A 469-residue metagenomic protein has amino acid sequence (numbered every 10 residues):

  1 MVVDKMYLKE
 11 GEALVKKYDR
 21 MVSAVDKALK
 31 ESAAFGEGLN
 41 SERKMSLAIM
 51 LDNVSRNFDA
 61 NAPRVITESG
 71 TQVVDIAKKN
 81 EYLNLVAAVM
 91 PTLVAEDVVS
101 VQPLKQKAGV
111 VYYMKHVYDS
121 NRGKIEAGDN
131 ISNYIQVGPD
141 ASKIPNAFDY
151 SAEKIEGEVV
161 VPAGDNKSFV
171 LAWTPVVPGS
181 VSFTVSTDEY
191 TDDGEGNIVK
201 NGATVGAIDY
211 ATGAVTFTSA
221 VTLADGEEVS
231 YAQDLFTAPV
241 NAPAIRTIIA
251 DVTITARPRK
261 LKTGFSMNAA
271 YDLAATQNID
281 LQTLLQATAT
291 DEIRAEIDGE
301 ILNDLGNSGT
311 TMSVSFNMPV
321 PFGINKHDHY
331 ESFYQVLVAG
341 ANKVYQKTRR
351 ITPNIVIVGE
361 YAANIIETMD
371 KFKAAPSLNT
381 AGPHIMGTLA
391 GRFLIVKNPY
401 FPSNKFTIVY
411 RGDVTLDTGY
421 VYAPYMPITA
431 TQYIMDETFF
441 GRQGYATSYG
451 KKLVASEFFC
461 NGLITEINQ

Functional and structural regions predicted by a protein language model:
M1-E81, Q469: Intrinsically disordered, low-complexity terminal tails
P91, S100-K105, G109-N146, A214 (+1 more regions): Assembly/oligomerization interface modules of large self-assembling protein complexes
L93-V101, N166-V170, A214-T216, I245-I249 (+2 more regions): Short alpha-helical segments and helix-capping/turn motifs at coil-helix boundaries
D97, D234-F236, R246-A287, T368-Q469: Sequence/fold signature of self-assembling virion shell proteins
N133-E158, D291-R294, P383-I385, L463-Q469: Short, cationic low-complexity segments
I144-V205, Y210, F217, V221: Extended beta-strand solenoid/passenger and fiber regions
F265-M267, L284-A339: Alpha-helical scaffold segments that mediate packing/assembly in large oligomeric complexes
V314-T380: Extended, solvent-exposed, turn-rich assembly/linker loops in the middle of proteins
